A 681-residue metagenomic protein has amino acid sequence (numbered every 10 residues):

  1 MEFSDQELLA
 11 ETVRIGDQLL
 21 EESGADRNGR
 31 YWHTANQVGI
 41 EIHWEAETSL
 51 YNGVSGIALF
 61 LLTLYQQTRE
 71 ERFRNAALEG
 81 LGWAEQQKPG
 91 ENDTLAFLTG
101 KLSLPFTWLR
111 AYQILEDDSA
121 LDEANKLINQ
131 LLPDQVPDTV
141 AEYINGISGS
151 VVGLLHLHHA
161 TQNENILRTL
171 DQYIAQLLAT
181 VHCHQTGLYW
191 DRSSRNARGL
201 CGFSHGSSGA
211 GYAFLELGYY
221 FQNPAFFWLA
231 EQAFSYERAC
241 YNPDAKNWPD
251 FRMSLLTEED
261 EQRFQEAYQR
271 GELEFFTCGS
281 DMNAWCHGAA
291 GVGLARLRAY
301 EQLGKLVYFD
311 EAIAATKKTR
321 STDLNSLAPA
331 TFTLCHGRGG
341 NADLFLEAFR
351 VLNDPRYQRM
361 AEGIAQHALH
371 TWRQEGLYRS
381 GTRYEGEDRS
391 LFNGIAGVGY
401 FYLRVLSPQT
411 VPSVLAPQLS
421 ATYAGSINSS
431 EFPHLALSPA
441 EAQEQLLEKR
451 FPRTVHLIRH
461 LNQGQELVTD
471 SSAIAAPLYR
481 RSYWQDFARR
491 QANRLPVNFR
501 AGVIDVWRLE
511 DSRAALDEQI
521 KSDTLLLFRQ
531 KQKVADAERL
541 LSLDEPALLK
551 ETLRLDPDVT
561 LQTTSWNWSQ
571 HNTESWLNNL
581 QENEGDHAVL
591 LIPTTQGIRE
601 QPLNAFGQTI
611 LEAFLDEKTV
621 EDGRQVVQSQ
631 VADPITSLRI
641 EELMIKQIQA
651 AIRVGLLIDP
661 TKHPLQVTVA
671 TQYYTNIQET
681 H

Functional and structural regions predicted by a protein language model:
M1-L446: Glycan-recognition and catalytic cores of secretory/periplasmic carbohydrate-active enzymes
L50-G53, W285, L555, V559-W566 (+3 more regions): Long, contiguous hydrophobic alpha-helical segments, chiefly transmembrane helices and signal peptides
E259-E261, Q570-T573, V669-T671: Short, solvent-exposed polar/charged micro-motifs at secondary-structure junctions
C278-A295, A299-L303, D586-L591, L611 (+1 more regions): Extended, compositionally biased low-complexity polar/Lys-Gly-rich tracts and adjacent boundary/linker regions are
F392, L553-L555, E584: A short, structural micro-pattern
E431-D544, T594-H681: Long, charge-rich, low-complexity alpha-helical segments
L525-N579: A glycine-rich beta-turn/hairpin centered on an aromatic-Pro dipeptide
T560-D616: Low-complexity, glycine/alanine/valine/leucine- and proline-rich hydrophobic stretches
